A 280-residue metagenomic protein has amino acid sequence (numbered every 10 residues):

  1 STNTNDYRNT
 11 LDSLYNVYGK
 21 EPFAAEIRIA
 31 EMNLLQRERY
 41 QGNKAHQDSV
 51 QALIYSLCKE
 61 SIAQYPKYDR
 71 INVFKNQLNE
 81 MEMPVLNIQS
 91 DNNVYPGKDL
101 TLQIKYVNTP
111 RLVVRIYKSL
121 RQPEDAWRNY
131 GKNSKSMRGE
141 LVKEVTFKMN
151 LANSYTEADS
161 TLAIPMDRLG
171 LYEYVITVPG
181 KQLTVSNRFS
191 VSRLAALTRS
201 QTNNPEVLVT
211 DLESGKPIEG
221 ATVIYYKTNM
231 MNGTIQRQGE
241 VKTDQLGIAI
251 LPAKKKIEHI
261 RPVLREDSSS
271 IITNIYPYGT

Functional and structural regions predicted by a protein language model:
S1-T280: N-terminal, cleavable Sec-dependent signal peptides of secreted/periplasmic/extracellular proteins
